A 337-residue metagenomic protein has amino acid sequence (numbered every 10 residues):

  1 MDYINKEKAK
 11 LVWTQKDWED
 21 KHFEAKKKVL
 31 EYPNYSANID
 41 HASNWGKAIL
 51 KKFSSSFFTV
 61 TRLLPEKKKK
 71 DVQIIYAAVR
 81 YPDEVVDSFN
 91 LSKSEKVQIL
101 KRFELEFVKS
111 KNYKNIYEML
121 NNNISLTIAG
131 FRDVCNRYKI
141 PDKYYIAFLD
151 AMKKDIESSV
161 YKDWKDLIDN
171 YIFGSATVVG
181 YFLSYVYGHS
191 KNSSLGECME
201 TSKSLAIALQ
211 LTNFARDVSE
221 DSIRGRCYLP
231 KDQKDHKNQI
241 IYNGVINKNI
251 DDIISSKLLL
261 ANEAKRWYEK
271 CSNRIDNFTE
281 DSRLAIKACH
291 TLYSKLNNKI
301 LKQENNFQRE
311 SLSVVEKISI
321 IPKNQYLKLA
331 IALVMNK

Functional and structural regions predicted by a protein language model:
M1-L209, A215, E220-K337: Catalytic cores of Mg2+-dependent Asp-rich isoprenoid enzymes
